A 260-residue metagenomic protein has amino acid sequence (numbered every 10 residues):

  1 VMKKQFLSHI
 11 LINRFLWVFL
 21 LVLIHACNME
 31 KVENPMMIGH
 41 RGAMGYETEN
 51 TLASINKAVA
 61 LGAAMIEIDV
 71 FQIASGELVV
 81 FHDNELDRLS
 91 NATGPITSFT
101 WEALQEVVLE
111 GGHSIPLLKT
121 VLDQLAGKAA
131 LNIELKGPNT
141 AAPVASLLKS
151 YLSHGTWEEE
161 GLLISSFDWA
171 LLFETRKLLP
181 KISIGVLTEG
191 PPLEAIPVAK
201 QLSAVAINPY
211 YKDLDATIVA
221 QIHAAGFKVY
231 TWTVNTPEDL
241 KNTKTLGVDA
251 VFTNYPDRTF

Functional and structural regions predicted by a protein language model:
V1-P35: Bacterial Sec-dependent N-terminal signal peptides
A26-F260: Phosphate-group recognition and catalysis centered on beta-loop-alpha active-site segments
